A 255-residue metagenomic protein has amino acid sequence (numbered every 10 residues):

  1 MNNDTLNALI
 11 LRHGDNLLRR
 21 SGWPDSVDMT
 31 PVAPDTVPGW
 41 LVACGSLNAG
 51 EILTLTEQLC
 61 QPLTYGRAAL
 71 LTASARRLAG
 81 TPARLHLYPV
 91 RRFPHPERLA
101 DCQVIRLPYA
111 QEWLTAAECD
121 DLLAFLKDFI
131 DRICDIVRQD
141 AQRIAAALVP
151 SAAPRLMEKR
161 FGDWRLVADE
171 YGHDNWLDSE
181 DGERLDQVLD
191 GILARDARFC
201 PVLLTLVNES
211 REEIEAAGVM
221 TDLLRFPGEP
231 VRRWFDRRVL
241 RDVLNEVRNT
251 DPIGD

Functional and structural regions predicted by a protein language model:
M1-D255: Acidic interaction surfaces
